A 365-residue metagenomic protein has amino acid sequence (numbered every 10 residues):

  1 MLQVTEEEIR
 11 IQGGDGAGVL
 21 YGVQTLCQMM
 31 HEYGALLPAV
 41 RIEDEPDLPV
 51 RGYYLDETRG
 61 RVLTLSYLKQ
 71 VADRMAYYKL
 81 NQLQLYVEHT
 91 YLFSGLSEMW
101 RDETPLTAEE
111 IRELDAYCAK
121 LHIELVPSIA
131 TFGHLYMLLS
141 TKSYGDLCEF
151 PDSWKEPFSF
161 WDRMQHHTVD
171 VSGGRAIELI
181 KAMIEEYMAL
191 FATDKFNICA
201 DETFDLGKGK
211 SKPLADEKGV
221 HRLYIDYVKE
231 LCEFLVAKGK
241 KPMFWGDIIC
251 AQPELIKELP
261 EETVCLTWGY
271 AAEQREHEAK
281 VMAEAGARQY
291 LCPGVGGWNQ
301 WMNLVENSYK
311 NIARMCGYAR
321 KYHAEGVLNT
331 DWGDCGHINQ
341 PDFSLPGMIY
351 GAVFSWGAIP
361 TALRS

Functional and structural regions predicted by a protein language model:
L2-L223, E230, F234, K238 (+4 more regions): Feature activates predominantly on carbohydrate-active enzymes
D15, L190-D194, D201-P360: Catalytic-core regions of glycoside hydrolase
T361-S365: C-terminal non-catalytic alpha-helical accessory regions
